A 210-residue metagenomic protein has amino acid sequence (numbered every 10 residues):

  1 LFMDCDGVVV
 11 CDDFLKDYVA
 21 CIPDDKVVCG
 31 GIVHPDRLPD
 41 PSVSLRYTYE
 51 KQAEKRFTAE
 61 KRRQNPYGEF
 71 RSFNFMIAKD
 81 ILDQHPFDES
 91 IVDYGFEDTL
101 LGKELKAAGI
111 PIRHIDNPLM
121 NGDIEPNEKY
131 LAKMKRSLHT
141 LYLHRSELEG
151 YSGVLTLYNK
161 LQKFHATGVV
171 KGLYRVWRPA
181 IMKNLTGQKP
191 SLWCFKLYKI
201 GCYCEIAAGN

Functional and structural regions predicted by a protein language model:
L1-V8: Short beta-strand-to-loop acidic/aromatic patch adjacent to the donor-nucleotide binding site
V8, D12-V43: Conserved donor NDP-sugar-binding/catalytic core segment of glycosyltransferases
G31, Y47-Y67: Short, flexible, basic/aromatic active-site loop/helix in glycosyltransferases
P66-F75, E97: Glycine/small-residue-rich pyrophosphate-binding loop that anchors the diphosphate of NDP-sugar donors
R71-H85: Conserved nucleotide-sugar donor-binding and metal-coordinating catalytic region shared by glycosyltransferases
D93-L101: Acidic donor-binding loop at a coil-to-helix junction in glycosyltransferase catalytic cores that engages
A108-R145: Active-site donor/metal-binding and catalytic loop motifs of nucleotide-sugar-dependent glycosylation enzymes
R136-H139, G153-N210: Non-catalytic, C-terminal membrane-associated alpha-helical segments of glycosyltransferases
